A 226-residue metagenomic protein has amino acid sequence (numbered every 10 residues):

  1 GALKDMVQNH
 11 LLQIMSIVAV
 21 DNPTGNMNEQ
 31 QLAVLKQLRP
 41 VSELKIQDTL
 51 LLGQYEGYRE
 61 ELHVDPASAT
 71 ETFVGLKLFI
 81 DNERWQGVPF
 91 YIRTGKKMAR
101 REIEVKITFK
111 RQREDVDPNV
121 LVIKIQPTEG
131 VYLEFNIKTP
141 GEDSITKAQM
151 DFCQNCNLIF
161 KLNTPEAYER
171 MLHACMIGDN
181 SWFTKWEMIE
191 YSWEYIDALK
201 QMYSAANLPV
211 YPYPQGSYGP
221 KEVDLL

Functional and structural regions predicted by a protein language model:
G1-L226: Secretory/organelle targeting and membrane-embedding segments
